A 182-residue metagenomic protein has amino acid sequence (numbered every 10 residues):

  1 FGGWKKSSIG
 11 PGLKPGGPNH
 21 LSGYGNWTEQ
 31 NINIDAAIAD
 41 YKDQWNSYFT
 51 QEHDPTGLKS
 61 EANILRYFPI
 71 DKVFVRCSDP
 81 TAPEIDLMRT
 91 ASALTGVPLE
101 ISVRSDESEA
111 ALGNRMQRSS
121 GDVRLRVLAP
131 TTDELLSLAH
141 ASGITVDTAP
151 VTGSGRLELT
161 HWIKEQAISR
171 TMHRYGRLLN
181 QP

Functional and structural regions predicted by a protein language model:
F1-P182: C-terminal segments
